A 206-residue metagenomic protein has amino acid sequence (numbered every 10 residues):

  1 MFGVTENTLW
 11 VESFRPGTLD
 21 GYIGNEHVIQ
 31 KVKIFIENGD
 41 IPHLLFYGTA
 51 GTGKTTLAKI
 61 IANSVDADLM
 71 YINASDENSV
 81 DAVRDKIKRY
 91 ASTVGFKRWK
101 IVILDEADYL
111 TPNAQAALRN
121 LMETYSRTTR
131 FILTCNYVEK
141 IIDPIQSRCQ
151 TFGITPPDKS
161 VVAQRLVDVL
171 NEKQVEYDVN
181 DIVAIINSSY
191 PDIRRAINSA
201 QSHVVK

Functional and structural regions predicted by a protein language model:
M1-F152, S160-N171, V179-N187, R195-S202: P-loop/Walker A NTP-binding region and its immediately flanking N-terminal helices in P-loop NTPase folds
V205-K206: Loop-to-helix "switch" segment enriched in basic and acidic residues adjacent to catalytic/ligand pockets
